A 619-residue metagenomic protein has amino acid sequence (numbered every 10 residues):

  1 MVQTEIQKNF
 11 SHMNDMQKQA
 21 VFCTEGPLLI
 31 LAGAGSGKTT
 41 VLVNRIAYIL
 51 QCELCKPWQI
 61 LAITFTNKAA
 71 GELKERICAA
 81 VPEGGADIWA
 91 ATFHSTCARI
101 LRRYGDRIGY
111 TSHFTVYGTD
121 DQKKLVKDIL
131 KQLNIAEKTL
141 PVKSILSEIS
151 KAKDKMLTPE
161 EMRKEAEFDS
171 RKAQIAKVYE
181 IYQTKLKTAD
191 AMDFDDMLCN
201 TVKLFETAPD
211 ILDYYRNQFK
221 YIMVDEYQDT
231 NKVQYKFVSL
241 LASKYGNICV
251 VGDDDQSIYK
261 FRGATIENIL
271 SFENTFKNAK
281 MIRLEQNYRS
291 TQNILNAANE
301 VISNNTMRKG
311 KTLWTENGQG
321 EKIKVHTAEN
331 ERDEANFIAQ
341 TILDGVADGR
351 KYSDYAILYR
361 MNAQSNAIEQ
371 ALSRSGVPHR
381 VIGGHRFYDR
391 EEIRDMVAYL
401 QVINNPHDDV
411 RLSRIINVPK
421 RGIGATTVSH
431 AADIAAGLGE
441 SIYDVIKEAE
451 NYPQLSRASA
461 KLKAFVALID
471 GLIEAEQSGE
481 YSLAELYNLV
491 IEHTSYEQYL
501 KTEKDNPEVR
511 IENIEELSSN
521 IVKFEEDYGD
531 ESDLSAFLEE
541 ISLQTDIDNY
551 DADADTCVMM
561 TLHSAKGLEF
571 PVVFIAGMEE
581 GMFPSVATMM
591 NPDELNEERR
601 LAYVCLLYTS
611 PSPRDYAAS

Functional and structural regions predicted by a protein language model:
V2-K8, E25-L28, G33-S36, A47-Y221 (+11 more regions): A basic/glycine-biased coupling hinge at the interface between accessory DNA-binding modules
F10-T24: N-terminal pre-P-loop "Q-motif" helix
N14, I63, A90, T115-T119 (+15 more regions): Conserved phosphate/pyrophosphate-binding and hydrolysis machinery centered on Walker-type P-loop NTPases, extending
A34-L42, I46, K277-K280, E285-P378 (+3 more regions): Helicase P-loop NTPase motor core
S36, V224, Q228-M307, K311-E316 (+3 more regions): Conserved helicase motor core of SF1/SF2 NTP-dependent helicases
C55-Q59, A86, K244-G246, D254-D255 (+5 more regions): Short glycine-/polar-rich loops that comprise or flank the Walker A/P-loop and associated switch/sensor motifs
C97-R102, Q256-Y259, G383-V402: Short alpha-helix plus adjacent loop in nuclease-associated cores
F168, K351, S365-V377, R390 (+3 more regions): Conserved helicase C-terminal RecA-like lobe
